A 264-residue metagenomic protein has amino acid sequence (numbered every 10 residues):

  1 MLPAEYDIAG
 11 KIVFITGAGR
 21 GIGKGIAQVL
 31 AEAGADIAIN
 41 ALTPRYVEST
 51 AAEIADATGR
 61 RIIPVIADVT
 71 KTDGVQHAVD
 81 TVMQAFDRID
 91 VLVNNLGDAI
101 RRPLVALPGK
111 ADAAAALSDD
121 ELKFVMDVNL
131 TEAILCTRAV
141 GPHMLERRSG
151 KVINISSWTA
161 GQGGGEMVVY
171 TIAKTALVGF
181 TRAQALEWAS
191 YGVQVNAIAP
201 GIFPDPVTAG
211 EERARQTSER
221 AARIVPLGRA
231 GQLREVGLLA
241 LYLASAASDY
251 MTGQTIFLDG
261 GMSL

Functional and structural regions predicted by a protein language model:
A4, A52, V105-D112, S190 (+2 more regions): A glycine/serine/threonine-rich, flexible loop-to-helix segment that serves as the NAD(P) cofactor-binding "lid"
I12, G17-G21: Conserved glycine-rich cofactor-binding loop
I15, S149, R229-L258, S263: C-terminal substrate-recognition "lid" of short-chain dehydrogenase/reductases
Q76, Q84, A99-K123, E146 (+2 more regions): Conserved mid-core segment of classical short-chain dehydrogenase/reductases
D98, A111-I134, S149, I153 (+2 more regions): Catalytic Tyr-X3-Lys loop
T137, A173, T181: Active-site helix of classical SDR
P142, L186-E187, D249: Alpha-helical segment proximal to the catalytic Tyr-Lys
A189, Q194, M251-G253: Short, small/polar-rich loop/turn modules that mediate ligand/substrate recognition or access, typified
